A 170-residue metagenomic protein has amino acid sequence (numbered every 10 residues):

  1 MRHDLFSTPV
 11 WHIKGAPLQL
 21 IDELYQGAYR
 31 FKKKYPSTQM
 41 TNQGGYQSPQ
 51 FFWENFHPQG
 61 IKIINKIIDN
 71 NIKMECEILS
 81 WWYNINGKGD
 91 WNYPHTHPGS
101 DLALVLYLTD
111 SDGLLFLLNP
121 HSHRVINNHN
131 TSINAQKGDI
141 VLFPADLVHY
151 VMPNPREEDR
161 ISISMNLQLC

Functional and structural regions predicted by a protein language model:
M1-M74: Non-heme Fe(II)/2-oxoglutarate
A16-L18, T109-D112, C170: Short loop segments at secondary-structure junctions
P17, H121, L147, L167: A broadly conserved detector of short glycine/acidic/proline-rich loop/turn motifs that flank catalytic sites and bind
M40, Y93-H95, S164: Intrinsically disordered, low-complexity peptide-like regions
E77-L142, D146, M152, D159-R160: Catalytic core of non-heme Fe(II) oxygenases with the double-stranded beta-helix
R160-C170: Short peripheral tails and domain-boundary helices/loops at the edges of structured domains
